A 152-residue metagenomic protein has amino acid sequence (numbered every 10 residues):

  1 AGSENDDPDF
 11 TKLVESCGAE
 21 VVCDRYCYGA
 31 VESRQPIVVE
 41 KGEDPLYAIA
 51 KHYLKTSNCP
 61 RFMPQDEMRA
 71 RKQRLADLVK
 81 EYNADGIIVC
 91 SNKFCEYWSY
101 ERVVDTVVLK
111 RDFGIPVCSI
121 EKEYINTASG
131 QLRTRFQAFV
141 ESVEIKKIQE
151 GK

Functional and structural regions predicted by a protein language model:
G2-E67, R71-A76: Redox- and metal-dependent alpha/beta enzyme cores, enriched for Fe-S-associated oxidoreductases and cofactor-handling
L13-E20, K41-G42, H52, E67-G151: Hydrophobic alpha/beta core scaffold segments
